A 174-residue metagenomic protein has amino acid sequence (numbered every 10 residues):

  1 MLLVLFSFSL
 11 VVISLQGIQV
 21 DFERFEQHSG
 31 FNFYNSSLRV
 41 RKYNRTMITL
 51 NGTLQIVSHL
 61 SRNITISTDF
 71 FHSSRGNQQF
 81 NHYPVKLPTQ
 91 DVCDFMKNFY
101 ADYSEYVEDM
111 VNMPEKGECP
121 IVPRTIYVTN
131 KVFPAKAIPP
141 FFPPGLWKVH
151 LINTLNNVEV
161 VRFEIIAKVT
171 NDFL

Functional and structural regions predicted by a protein language model:
L2-G117, I121-V128, A137-L174: N-terminal onset of structured domains
